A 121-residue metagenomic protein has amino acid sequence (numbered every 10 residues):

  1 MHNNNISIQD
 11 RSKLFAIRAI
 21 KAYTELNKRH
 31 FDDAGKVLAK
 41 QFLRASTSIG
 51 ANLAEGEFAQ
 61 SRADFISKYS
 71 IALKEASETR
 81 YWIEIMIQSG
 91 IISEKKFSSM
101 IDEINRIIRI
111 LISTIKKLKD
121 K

Functional and structural regions predicted by a protein language model:
M1-K121: Amphipathic alpha-helical assembly/interaction segments
